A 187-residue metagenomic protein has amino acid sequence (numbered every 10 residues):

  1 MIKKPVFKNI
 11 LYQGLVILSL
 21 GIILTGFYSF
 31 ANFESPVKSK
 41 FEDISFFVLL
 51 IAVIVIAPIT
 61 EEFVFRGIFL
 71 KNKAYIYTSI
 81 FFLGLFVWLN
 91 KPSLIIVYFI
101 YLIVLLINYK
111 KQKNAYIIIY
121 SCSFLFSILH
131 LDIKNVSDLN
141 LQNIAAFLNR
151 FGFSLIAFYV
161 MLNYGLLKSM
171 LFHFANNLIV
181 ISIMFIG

Functional and structural regions predicted by a protein language model:
M1-L11: N-terminal juxtamembrane cytosolic/stromal segments of multi-pass membrane proteins
I2-K3, K38-F46, K111-Q112: Helix-boundary and loop/linker segments of multi-pass membrane transporters
L18-F33: Alpha-helical transmembrane segments of multi-pass membrane proteins
F30-F41, K134-L141: Membrane-interface helix termini and inter-helical loops of multi-pass transporters
L50-I59, F63-G187: Transmembrane helix-loop-helix hairpins at the membrane interface of multi-pass integral membrane proteins
